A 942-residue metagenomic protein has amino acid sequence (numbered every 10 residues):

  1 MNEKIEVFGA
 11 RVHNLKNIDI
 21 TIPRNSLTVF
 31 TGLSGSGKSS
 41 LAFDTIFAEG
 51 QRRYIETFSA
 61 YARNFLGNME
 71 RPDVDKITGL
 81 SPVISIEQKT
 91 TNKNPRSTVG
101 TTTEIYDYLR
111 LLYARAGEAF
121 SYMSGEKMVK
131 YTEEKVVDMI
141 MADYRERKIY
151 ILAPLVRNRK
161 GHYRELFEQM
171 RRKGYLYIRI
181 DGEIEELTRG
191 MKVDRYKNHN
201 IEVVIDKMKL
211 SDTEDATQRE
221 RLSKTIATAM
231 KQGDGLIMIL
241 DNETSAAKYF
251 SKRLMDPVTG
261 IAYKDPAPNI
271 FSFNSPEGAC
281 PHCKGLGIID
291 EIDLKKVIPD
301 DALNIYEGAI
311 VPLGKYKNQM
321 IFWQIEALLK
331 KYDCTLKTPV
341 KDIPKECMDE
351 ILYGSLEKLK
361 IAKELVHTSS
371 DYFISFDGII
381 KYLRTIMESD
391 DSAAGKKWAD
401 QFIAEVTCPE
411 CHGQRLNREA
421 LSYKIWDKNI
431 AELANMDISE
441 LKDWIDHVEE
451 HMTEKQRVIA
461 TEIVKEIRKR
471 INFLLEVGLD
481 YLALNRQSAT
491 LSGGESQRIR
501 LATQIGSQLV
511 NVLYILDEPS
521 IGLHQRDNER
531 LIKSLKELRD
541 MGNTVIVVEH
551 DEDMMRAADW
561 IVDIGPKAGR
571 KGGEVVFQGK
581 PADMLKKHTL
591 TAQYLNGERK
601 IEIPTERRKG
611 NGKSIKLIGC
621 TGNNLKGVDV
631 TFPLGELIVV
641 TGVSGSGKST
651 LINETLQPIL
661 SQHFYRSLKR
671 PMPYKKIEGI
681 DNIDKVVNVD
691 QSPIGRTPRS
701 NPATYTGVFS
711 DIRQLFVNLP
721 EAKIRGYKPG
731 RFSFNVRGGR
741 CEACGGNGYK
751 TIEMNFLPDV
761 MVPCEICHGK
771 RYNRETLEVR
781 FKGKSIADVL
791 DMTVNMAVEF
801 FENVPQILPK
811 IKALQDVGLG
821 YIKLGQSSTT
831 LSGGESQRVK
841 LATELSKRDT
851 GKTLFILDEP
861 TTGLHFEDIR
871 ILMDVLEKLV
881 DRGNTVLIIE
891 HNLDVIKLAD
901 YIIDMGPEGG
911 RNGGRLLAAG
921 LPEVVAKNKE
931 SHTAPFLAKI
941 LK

Functional and structural regions predicted by a protein language model:
M1-K942: Conserved phosphate-binding elements of NTP-dependent enzyme cores
